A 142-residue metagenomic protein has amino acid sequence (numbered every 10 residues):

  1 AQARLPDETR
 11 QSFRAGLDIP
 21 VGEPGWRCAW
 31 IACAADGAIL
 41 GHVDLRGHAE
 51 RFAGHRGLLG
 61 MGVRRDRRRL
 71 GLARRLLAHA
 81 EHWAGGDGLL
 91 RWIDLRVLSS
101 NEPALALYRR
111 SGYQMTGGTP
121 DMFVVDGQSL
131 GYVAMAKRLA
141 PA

Functional and structural regions predicted by a protein language model:
Q2-D66, L77, W83, R138-P141: Acetyl-CoA-dependent GNAT
I31, G118, A134: Conserved beta-strand positions that form and line the central face of beta-propeller blades
R46-H48, T119-V124: Short, solvent-exposed loop/turn elements at beta->coil junctions and helix N-caps that rim active or binding pockets
G57, R91, L98-A106, R110-S111 (+1 more regions): C-terminal "cap" of GNAT-fold acetyltransferases
L70, R74-R75, G86, S99-G117: Conserved active-site alpha-helix within GNAT-family acetyltransferase domains
L77, A84-R96: Conserved GNAT acetyl-CoA-binding A-motif
